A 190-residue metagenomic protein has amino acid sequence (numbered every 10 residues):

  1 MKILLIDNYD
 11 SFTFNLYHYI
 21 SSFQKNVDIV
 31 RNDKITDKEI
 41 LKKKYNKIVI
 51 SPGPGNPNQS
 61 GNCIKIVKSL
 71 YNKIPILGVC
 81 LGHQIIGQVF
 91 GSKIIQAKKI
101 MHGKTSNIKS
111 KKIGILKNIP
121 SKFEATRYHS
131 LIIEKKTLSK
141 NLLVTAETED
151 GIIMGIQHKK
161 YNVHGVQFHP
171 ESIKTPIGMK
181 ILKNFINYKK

Functional and structural regions predicted by a protein language model:
M1-L4: Extreme N-terminal starter segment of soluble prokaryotic enzymes
T13: Active-site-adjacent helical/loop segments in soluble small-molecule enzymes
Y17-N26: Two-component/phosphorelay signaling modules centered on CheY-like receiver
N26-N32: Short hydrophobic/Thr-rich beta-strand motif most characteristic of the beta2 strand and flanking loop of CheY-like
I35-K44, T137: Short amphipathic alpha-helix with an adjacent loop that forms part of the alpha/beta core around
K42-N118, K122-E124, L182-N184: Cysteine-nucleophile active-site neighborhood
G114-Y161: Catalytic beta-strand/loop cores that center a nucleophilic Ser/Cys/Thr and support acyl-enzyme chemistry
P170-K190: Acyltransferase
